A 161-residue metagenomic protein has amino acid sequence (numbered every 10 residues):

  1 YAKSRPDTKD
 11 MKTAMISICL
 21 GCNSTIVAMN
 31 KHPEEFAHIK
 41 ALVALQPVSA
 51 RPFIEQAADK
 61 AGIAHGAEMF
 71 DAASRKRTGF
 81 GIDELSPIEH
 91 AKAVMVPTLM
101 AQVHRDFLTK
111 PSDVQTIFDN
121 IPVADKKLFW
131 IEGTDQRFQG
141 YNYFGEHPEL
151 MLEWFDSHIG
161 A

Functional and structural regions predicted by a protein language model:
Y1-I16: Gly/Ser-rich "nucleophile elbow"/oxyanion-hole loop immediately N-terminal to the catalytic nucleophile in hydrolases
I16-T25: Gly/Ala-rich beta-loop-alpha elbow adjacent to hydrolase catalytic centers
V27-F80, G140: Hydrolase active-site cap/lid region
S74-H90, V96: Active-site nucleophile elbow and catalytic-triad environment of alpha/beta-hydrolase enzymes
A93-M95, M100-Q102, D106: Short beta-strand/loop motif that positions the catalytic acidic residue of the alpha/beta-hydrolase fold
F107-D113: Conserved alpha/beta-hydrolase "acid-adjacent" motif
D119-R137: Catalytic histidine neighborhood in serine/cysteine hydrolases with alpha/beta-hydrolase-type architecture
T134-E146: Catalytic histidine-centered segment of alpha/beta-hydrolase-like enzymes
